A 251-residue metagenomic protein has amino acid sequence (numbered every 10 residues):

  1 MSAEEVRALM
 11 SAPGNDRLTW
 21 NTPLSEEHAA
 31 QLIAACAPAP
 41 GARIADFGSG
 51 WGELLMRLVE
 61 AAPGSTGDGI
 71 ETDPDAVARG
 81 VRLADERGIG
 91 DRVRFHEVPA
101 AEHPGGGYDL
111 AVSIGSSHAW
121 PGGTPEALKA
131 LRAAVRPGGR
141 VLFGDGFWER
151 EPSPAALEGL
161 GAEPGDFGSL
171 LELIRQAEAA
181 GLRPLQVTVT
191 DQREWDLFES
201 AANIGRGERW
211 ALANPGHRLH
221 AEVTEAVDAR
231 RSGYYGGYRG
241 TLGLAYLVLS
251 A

Functional and structural regions predicted by a protein language model:
G14-A30: Conserved SAM-binding loop and adjacent beta-strand
G41-G50: Conserved class I S-adenosyl-L-methionine
E53-A101: Class I SAM-dependent methyltransferase SAM/SAH-binding core
A101-A111: A short acidic, Gly/Pro-enriched loop at the edge of an enzyme's catalytic core that lines a small-molecule cofactor
L110-G123: A short SAM/SAH-binding and catalytic strip from SAM-dependent methyltransferases
P125-R140: A short glycine-rich, Lys/Arg-flanked "PGG" loop and its adjoining helix->strand segment in the class I
G146-P164: Short, glycine-/aromatic-enriched active-site segment of Class I SAM-dependent methyltransferases
T188-A251: Conserved Class I S-adenosyl-L-methionine
